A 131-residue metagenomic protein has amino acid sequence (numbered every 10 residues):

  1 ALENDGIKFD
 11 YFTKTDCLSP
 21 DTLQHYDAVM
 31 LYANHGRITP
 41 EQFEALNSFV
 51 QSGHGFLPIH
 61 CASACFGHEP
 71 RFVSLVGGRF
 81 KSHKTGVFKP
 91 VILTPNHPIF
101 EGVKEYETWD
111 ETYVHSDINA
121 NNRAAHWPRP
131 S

Functional and structural regions predicted by a protein language model:
A1-K8, Y32, F49-S52, L75: Structured segments of extracytoplasmic/periplasmic soluble domains in secreted or envelope-associated proteins
A1-Y26: Aromatic-Pro/Gly-enriched surface loop or interdomain linker that acts as a lid/target-recognition segment
F9-Y11, F56, A124-H126: Conserved beta-strand scaffold positions in the cores of enzyme catalytic domains, especially in NTP/NDP-utilizing
T15-L18, F43-E44, E111-Y113: A generic local structural motif
L23-G67: Short alpha-beta junction capping motif
I59-S131: An acidic, glycine-rich "communication" segment
